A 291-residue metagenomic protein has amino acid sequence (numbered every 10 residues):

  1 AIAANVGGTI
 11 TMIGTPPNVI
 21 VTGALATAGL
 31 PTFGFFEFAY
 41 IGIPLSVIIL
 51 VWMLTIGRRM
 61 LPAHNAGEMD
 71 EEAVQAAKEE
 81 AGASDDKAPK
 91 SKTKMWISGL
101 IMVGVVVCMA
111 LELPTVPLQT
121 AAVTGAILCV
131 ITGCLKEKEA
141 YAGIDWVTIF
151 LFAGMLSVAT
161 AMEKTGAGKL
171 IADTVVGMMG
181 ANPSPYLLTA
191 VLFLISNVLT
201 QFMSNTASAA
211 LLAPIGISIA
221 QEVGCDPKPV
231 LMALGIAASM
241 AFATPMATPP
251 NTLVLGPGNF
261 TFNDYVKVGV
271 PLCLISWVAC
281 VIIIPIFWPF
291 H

Functional and structural regions predicted by a protein language model:
A1-G8, V106, A153-T160, F193-F202 (+1 more regions): Hydrophobic alpha-helical transmembrane segments of multi-pass small-molecule transporters/permeases
A1-I2, A142-L151, S208, L212: Cytoplasmic-side transmembrane-helix entry/capping segments in multi-pass membrane proteins
I2, G143-I144, A167, I171-M179 (+2 more regions): Hydrophobic alpha-helical segments of integral membrane proteins, encompassing both true transmembrane helices
I2-A3, G7-E80, V223, M232-H291: Juxtamembrane and boundary regions of transmembrane helices in multi-pass small-molecule transporters and channels
N5, A24, A28, V106-A110 (+5 more regions): Alpha-helical transmembrane segments of multipass membrane proteins
G7-P17, P114-L118, A161-G168, V198-L211 (+1 more regions): Short helix-coil transition sites and intra-membrane helix breaks within transmembrane domains of multi-pass
M12, A181-I219, V223, P227 (+2 more regions): Hydrophobic alpha-helical transmembrane segments of multi-pass integral membrane proteins, predominantly secondary
E37-D173, T189, L272-C273, W277 (+1 more regions): Hydrophobic transmembrane alpha-helices of multi-pass small-molecule transporters
